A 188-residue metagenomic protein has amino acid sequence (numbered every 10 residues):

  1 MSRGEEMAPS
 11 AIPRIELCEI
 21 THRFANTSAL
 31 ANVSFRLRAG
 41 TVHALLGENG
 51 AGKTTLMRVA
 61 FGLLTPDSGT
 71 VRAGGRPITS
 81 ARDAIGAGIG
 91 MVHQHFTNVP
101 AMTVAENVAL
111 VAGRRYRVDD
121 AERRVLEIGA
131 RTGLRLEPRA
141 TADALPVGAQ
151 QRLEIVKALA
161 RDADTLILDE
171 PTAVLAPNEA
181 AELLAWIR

Functional and structural regions predicted by a protein language model:
S2-R188: Glycine-rich phosphate-binding loops of nucleotide-dependent enzymes
